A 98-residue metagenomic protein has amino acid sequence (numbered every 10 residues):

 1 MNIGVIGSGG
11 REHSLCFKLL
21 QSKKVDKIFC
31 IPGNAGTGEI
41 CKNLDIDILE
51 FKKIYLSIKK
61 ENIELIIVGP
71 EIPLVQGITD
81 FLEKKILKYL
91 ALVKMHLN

Functional and structural regions predicted by a protein language model:
M1-M95: ATP-binding N-terminal substructure of ATP-dependent carboxylate-amine bond-forming enzymes
N98: Active-site loop of classical SDR/Rossmann-like NAD(P)-dependent oxidoreductases, centered on the catalytic Tyr-X3-Lys
